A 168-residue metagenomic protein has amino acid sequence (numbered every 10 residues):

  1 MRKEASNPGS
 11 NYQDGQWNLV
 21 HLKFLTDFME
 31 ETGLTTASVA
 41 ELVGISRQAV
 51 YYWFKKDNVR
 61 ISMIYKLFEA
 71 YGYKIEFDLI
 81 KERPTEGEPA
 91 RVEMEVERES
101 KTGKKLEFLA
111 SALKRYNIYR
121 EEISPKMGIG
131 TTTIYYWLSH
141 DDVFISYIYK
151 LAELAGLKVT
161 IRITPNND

Functional and structural regions predicted by a protein language model:
M1-T32, G87-N117, R162: A short, Lys/Arg-rich alpha-helix, primarily the initiator
F24, T35, R60-M63, Y119 (+1 more regions): Residues that mark the N-terminal boundary/hinge immediately upstream of a DNA-recognition element
T26, A37, A110, E121 (+1 more regions): Residues within the helices of the helix-turn-helix
M29, A40, F68, S124 (+1 more regions): The alpha-helix within a helix-turn-helix
G33-Y51, N117-Y135: Short alpha-helical DNA-recognition segment
F54-K55, Y71, L138-S139: DNA major-groove recognition helix of helix-turn-helix
S62-D78, I145-I161: DNA major-groove recognition helix of helix-turn-helix/homeodomain DNA-binding modules
D78-E88, T164-D168: Short amphipathic recognition helices of helix-turn-helix/homeodomain-type DNA-binding modules
